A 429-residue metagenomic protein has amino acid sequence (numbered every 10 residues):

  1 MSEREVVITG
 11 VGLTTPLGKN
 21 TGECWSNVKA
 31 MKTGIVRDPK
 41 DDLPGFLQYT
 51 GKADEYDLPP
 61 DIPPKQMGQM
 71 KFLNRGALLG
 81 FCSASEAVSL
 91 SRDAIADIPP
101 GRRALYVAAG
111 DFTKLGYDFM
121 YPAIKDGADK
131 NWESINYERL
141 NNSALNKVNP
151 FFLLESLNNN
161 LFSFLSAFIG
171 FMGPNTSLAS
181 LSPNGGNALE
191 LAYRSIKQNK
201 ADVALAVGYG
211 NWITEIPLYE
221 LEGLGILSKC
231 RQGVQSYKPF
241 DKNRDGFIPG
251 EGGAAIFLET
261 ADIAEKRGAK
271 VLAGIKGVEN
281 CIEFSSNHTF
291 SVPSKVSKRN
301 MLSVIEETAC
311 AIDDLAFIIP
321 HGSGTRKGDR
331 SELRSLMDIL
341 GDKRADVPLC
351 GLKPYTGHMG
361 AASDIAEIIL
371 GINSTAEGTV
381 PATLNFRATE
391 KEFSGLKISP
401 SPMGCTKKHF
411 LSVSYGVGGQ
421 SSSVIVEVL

Functional and structural regions predicted by a protein language model:
M1-Q69, D262-I275, I369-L384, S422-L429: ACP-dependent fatty acid/polyketide chain-elongation machinery
E5-T9, K32-R37, Q232-T308, A316-F317: Condensing-enzyme catalytic core mediating Claisen C-C bond formation in acyl metabolism
I8, K29-N175, Y209-L218, I312-G328: Conserved beta-ketoacyl condensing-enzyme motif
G22-N27, L115-W132, I196-Q198, L218-R231 (+3 more regions): A glycine- and small-aliphatic-rich helix-loop capping segment at beta-alpha/alpha-beta transitions that lines
V36-D42, K200-D245, V278-V292, P320-R330 (+1 more regions): Acyl-CoA/ACP chain-elongation machinery
G80-A94, N158-F162, S166-I169, N175-G210 (+4 more regions): Active-site-proximal alpha-helical scaffold in enzymes
A87-G101, A264-G268, N300-F317, I339-K343: Phosphate/pyrophosphate-binding loops at sites that engage ATP/ADP/AMP, CoA/4′-phosphopantetheine, polyphosphate
A128-N146, E190, R194, N211-E265 (+1 more regions): Glycine-/small-residue-rich "gating" segment that lines the acyl/pantetheine channel and substrate pocket
